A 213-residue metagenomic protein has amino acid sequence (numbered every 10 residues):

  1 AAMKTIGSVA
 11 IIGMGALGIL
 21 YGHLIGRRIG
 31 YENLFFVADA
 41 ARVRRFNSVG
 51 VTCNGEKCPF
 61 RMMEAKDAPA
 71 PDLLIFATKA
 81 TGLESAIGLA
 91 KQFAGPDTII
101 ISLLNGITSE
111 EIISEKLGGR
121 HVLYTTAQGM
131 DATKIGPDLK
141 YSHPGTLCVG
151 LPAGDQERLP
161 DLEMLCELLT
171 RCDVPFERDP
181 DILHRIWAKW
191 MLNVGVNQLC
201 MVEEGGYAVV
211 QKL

Functional and structural regions predicted by a protein language model:
A2-F60: NAD(P)+-binding Rossmann beta1-loop-alpha1 motif at the extreme N-terminus of oxidoreductases
I6-G7, E32, D72, R120 (+1 more regions): Nucleotide donor/acceptor-binding cores
A10, L34-F35, I99-I101, L123 (+2 more regions): A structural signal for isolated positions on well-ordered beta-strands in alpha/beta enzyme cores
I11, F36-V37, F76-A77, S102-L103 (+2 more regions): Active-site-adjacent beta-strand anchor residues
A38-A40, K66, L104, T126-Q128 (+3 more regions): Residues at the C-termini of beta-strands that transition into short coil/loop
R42-R45, S109-E111, E157: Short, charged/polar "capping" segments at the starts of alpha-helices and the immediately preceding loops
G55-K140: Rossmann-like NAD(P)(H) cofactor-binding subdomain of soluble oxidoreductases
F93, K116-H121, G136-L213: Internal alpha-helical scaffold of NAD(P)-dependent oxidoreductase catalytic cores
